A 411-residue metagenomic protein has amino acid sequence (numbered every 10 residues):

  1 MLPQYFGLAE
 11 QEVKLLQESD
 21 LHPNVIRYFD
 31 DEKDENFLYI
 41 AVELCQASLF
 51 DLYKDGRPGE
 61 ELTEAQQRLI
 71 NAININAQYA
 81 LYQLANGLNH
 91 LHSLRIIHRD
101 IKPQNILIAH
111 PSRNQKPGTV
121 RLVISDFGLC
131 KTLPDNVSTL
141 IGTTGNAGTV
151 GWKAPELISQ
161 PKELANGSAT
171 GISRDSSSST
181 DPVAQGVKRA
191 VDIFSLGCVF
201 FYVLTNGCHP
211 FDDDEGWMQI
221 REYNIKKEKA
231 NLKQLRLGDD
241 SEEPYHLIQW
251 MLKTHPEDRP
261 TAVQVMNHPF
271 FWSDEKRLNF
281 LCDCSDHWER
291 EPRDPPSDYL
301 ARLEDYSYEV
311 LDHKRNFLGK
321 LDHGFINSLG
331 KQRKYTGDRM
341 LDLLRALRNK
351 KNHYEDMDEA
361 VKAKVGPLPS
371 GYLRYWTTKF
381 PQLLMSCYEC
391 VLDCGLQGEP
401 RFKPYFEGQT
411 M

Functional and structural regions predicted by a protein language model:
L2-P23: The N-lobe alphaC helix and its flanking beta3-alphaC-beta4 segment of protein kinase-like domains, centered on
R27-L38, Q46: Short beta-strand micro-motifs within the conserved protein kinase catalytic domain, predominantly in the N-lobe
A80-L81: Activation segment signature within eukaryotic-like protein kinase domains
L84-I96: Protein kinase catalytic-loop region centered on the HRD/HxD motif
Q104-E163, G167: Activation segment/activation loop of eukaryotic-type protein kinase catalytic domains
I158-Q234: Conserved C-lobe activation region of Hanks-type protein kinase-like domains
T254-D258, V263-L278: Terminal C-lobe "cap" of eukaryotic-type protein kinase domains
R277-M411: Regulatory extensions appended to serine/threonine kinase catalytic cores
